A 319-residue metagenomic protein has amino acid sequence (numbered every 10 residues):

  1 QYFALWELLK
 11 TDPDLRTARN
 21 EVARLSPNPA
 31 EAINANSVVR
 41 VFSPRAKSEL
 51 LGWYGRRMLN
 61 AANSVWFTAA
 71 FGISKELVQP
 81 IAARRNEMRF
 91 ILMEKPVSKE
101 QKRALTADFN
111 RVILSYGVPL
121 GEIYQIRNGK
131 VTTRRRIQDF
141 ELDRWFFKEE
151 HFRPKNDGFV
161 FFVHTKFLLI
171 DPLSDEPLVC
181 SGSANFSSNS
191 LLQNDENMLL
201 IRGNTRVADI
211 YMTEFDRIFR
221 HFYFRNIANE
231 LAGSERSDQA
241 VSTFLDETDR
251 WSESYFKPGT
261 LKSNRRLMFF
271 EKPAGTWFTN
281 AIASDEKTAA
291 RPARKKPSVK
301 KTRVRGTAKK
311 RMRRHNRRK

Functional and structural regions predicted by a protein language model:
Q1-K10: Extreme N-terminal leader/targeting regions
E21: A domain-level signal for caspase-like cysteine endopeptidase catalytic cores and their zymogen-processing architecture
L25-L92, K99-E100: Beta-propeller domains
S64, K75-R305, K309-K319: PLD/PLD-like phosphodiesterase catalytic module centered on the HKD motif
